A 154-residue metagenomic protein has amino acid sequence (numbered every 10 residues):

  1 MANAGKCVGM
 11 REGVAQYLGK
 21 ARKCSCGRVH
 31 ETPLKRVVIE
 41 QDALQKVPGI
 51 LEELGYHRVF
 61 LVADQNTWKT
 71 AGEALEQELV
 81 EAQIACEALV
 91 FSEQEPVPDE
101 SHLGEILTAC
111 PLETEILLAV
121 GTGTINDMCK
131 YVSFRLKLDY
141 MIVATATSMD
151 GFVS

Functional and structural regions predicted by a protein language model:
A2-I116: ATP/NTP phosphate-donor binding region
P98-S154: Glycine/threonine-rich beta-strand-loop-alpha-helix active-site module that forms ligand/phosphate-binding
